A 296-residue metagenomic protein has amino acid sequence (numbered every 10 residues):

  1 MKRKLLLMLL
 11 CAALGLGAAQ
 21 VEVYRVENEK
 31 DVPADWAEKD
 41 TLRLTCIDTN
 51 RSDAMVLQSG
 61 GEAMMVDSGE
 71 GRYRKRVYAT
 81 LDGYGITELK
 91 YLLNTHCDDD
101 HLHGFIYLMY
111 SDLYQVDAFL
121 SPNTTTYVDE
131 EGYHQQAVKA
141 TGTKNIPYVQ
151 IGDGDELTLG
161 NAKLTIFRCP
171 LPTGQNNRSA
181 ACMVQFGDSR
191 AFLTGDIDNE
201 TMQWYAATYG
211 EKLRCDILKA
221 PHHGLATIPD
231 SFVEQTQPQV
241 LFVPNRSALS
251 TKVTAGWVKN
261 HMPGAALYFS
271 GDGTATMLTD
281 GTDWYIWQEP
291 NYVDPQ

Functional and structural regions predicted by a protein language model:
M1-L5: Positively charged n-region of N-terminal signal peptides that target proteins for export
L6-G15, P263: Hydrophobic helical h-region of N-terminal Sec-dependent signal peptides in bacterial secretory/periplasmic proteins
Q20-E88, Q150-R214, A275-Q296: Core dinuclear metal-dependent hydrolase active-site scaffold
R51-D53, G71-Y73, C97-H103, T126-D129 (+4 more regions): Active-site environment of divalent metal-dependent phosphoester hydrolases
G60-M64, R72-S121, T208-L225, Q237-L241: Active-site metal-binding motif and surrounding structural segment of the metallo-beta-lactamase
L102-Y114, V128-V138, D230-E234, K252-G256: Metal-dependent catalytic neighborhoods of phosphoester/phosphodiester hydrolases
P147-G152, L267-G271: Short acidic-hydrophobic, aromatic-tinged amphipathic segments that line or gate anion-handling sites
C182, L241-Q296: Binuclear metal-dependent phosphoesterase catalytic core
